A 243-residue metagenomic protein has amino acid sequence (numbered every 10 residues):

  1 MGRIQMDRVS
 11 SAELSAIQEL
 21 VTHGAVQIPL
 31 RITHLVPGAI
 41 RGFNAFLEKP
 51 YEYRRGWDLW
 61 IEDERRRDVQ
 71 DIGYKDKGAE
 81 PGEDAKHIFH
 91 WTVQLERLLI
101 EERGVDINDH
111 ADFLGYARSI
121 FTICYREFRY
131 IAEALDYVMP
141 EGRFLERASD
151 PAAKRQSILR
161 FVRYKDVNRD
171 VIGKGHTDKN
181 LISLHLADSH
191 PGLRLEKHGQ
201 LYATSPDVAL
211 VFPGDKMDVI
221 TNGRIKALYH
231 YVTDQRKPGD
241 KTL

Functional and structural regions predicted by a protein language model:
M1-L98, R129: N-terminal auxiliary "cap/dimerization" subdomain that precedes the catalytic jelly-roll/cupin core of mononuclear
S10, I32, V93-L95, R163-D166 (+5 more regions): Short, flexible loop/turn elements at secondary-structure junctions
L14, L186-L243: Catalytic core of Fe(II)/2-oxoglutarate
H23-Q27, V36-G38, V105-R118, G223: Anionic coordination/interaction segments
H34-P37, N168, L181, G192 (+2 more regions): Flexible loop/turn segments at secondary-structure boundaries
I88-G115: A short, charged helix-loop
H90, H176, H230, D234: Histidine-centered active-site/metal-ligand motif
I123-G192: Conserved double-stranded beta-helix
